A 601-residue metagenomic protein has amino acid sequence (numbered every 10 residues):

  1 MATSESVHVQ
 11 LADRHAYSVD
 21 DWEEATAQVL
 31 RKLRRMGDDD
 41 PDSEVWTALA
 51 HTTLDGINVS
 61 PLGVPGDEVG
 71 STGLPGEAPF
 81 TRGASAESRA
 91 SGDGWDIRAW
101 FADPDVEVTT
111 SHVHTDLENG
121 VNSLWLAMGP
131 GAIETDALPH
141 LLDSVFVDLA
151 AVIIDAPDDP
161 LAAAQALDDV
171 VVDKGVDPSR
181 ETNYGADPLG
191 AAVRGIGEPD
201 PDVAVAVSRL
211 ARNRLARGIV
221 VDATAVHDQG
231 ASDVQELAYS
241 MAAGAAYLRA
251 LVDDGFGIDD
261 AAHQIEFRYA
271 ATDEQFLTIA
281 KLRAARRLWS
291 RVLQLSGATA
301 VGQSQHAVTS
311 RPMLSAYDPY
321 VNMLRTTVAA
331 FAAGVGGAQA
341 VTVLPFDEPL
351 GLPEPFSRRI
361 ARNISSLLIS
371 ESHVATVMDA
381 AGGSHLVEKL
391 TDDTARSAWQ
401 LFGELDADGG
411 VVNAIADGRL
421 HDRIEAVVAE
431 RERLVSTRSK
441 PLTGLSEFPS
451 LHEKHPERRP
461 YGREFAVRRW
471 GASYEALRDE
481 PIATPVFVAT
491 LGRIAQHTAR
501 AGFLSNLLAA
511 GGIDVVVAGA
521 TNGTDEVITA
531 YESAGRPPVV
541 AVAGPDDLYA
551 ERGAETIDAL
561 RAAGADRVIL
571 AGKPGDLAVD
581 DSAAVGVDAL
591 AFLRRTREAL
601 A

Functional and structural regions predicted by a protein language model:
M1-E274, S296, S304, A340 (+6 more regions): Catalytic alpha/beta active-site cores
A2-E24, V45-H51, D55-A84, Q339 (+2 more regions): Intrinsic disorder at enzyme termini
A2-T3, V9, Y247, E266-E447 (+2 more regions): Active-site capping/gating regions of soluble enzymes
R34-P41, A150, G175, L215 (+7 more regions): Residue-level signal for secondary-structure boundary elements
P41, D105, T278, L282 (+4 more regions): Charged, low-complexity surface patches
V234, L314-A329, R358, L491 (+4 more regions): Active-site-adjacent loop and "lid" segments of alpha/beta metabolic enzymes
M313, E348-P349, S384-K389, F487-I494 (+2 more regions): A short beta-alpha structural unit
